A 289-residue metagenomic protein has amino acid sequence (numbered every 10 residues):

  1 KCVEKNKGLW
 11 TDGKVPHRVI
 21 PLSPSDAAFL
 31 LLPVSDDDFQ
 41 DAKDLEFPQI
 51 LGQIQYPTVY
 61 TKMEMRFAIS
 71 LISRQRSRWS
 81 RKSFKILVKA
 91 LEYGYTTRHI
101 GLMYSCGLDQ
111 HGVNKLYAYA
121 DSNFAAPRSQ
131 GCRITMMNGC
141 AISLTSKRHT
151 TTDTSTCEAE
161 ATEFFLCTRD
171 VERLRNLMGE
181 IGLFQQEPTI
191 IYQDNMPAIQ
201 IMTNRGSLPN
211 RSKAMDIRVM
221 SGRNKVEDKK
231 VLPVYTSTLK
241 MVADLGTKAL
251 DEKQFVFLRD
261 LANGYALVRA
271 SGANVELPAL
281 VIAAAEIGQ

Functional and structural regions predicted by a protein language model:
K1-Q289: Long, low-complexity, charge-biased intrinsically disordered regions
